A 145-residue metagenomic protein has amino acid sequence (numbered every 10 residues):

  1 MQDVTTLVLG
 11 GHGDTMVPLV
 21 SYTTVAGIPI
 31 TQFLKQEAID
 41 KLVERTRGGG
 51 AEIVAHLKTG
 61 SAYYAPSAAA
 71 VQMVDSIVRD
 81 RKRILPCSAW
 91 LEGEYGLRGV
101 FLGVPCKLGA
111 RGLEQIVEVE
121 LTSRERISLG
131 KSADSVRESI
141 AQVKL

Functional and structural regions predicted by a protein language model:
M1-L145: C-terminal substrate-binding/catalytic lobe of Rossmann-fold NAD(P)-dependent dehydrogenases
